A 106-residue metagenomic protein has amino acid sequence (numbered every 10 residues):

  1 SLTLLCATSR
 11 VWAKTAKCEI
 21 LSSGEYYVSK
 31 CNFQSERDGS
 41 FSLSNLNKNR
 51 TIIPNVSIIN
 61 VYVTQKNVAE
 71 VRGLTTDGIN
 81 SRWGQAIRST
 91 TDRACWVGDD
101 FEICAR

Functional and structural regions predicted by a protein language model:
W12-R106: Cysteine-centric segments in proteins
